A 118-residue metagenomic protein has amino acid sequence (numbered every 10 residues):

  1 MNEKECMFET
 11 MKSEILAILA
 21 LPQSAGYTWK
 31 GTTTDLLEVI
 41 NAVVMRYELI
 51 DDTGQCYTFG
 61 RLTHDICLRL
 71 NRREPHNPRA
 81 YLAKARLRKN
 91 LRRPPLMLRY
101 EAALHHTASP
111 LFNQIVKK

Functional and structural regions predicted by a protein language model:
M1-K118: Flexible coil/loop and intrinsically disordered linker positions at secondary-structure junctions
